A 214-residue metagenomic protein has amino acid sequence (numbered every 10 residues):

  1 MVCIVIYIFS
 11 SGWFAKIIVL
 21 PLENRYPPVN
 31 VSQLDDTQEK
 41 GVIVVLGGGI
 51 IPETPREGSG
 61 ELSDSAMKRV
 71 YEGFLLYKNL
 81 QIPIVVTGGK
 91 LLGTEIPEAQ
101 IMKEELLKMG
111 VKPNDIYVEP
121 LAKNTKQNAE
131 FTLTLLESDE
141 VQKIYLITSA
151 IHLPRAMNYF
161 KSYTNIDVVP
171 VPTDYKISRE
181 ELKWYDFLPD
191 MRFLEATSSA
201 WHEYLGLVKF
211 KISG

Functional and structural regions predicted by a protein language model:
M1-S11: Hydrophobic membrane-insertion alpha-helices, especially the h-region of bacterial N-terminal signal peptides
G12-L188: A structural signal for short, hydrophobic/glycine-enriched beta-strand patches
W13-I17, P21-L22, T197-G214: A transmembrane-helix-recognition feature enriched in membrane-embedded lipid enzymes and envelope glyco-/phospholipid
S65-K68, A196, A200: Soluble or luminal CAZymes and related metallo-dependent hydrolases
F187-S198: Short, flexible active-site recognition loops that position polar ligands and cofactors
